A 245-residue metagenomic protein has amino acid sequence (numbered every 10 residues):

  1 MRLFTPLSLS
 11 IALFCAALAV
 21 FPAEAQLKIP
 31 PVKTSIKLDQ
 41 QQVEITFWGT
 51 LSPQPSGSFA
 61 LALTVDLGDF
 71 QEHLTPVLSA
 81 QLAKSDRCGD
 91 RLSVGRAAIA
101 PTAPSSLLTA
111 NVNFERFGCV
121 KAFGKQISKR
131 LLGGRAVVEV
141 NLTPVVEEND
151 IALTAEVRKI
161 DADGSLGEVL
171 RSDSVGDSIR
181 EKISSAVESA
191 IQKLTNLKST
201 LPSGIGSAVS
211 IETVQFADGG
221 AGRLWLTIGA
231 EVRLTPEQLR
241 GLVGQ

Functional and structural regions predicted by a protein language model:
M1-P6: Positively charged n-region of N-terminal signal peptides that target proteins for export
S8-A19: Bacterial N-terminal signal peptides
F21-A23: Membrane-interface motif at the C-terminal end of an N-terminal transmembrane signal
A25-Q245: Extracellular/lumenal and peripheral-membrane lipid-interaction modules
